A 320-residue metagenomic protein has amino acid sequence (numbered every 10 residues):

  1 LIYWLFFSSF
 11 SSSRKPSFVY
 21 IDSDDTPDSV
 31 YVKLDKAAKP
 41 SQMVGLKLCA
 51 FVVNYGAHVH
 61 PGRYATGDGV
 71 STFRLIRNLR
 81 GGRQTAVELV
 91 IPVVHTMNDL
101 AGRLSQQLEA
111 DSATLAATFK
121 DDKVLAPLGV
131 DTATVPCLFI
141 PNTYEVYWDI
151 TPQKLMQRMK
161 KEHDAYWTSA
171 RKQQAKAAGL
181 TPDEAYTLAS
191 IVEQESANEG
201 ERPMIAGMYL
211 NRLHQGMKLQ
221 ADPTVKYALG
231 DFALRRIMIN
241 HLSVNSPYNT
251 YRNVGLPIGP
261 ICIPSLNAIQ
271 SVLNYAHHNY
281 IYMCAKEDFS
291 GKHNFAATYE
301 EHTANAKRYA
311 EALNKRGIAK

Functional and structural regions predicted by a protein language model:
I2-W167: Signal peptide-directed extracytoplasmic domains
E109-A110, V124-K320: Bacterial extracytoplasmic/cell-wall-associated proteins, especially those involved in peptidoglycan
